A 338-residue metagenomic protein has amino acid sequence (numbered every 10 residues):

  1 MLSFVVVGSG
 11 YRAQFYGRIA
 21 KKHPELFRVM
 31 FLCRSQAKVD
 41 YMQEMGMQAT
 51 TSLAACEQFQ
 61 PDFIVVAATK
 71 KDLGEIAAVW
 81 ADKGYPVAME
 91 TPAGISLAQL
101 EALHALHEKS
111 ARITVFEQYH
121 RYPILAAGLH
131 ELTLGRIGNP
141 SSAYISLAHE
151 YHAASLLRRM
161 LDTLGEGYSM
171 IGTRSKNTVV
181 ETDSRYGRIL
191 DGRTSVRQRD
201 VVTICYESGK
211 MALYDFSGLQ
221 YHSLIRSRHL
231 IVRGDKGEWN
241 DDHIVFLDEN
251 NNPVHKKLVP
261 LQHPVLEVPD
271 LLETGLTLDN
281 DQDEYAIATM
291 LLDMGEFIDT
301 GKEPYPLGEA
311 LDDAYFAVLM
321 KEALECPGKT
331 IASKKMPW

Functional and structural regions predicted by a protein language model:
M1-M45, F59: N-terminal Rossmann-like dinucleotide-binding module
D40, F63-A68, A111-R112, T289-W338: C-terminal helix-rich "cap/oligomerization" subdomain common to oxidoreductases
Q48-F59: Short acidic low-complexity segments
P61-F63, T69-K70, G74-H120: Beta-strand-loop-alpha-helix segment that lines the small-molecule cofactor/substrate pocket of alpha/beta enzymes
A68-T69, F216: Short glycine-/small-residue-rich Rossmann-like dinucleotide-binding loops
P123-S142, A153: Rossmann-like NAD(P)H-binding beta-loop-alpha module
N139-S227, W338: Rossmann-like dinucleotide-binding domain that binds NAD(P)(H)
L230-G308, K329-T330, W338: C-terminal glycine/acidic-rich active-site capping loop/insertion
